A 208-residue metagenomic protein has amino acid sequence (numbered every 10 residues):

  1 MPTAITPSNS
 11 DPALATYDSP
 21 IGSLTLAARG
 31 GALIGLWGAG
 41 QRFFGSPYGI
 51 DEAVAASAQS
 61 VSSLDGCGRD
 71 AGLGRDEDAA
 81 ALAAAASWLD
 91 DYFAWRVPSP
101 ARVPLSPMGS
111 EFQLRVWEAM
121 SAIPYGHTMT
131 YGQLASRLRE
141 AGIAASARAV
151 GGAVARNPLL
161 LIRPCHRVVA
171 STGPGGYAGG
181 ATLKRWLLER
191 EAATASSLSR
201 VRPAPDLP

Functional and structural regions predicted by a protein language model:
M1-A141, A193-P208: Basic nucleic-acid-binding alpha-helical/helix-turn surface characteristic of O6-alkylguanine DNA
S23-T25, A149, G175: Histidine-centered metal-chelating micro-motifs
M120, A147-R156: Major-groove recognition helix of helix-turn-helix-like DNA-binding domains
R139-A149: Short, basic interhelical loop/turn and adjoining N-cap of the next helix at nucleic-acid- or acidic-partner-contacting
L161-V168: Short Lys/Arg-enriched helix C-cap and helix-to-coil transition segments that create basic nucleic-acid-contact patches
T172-P208: …primarily DNA-binding HTH/wHTH and HhH modules…
